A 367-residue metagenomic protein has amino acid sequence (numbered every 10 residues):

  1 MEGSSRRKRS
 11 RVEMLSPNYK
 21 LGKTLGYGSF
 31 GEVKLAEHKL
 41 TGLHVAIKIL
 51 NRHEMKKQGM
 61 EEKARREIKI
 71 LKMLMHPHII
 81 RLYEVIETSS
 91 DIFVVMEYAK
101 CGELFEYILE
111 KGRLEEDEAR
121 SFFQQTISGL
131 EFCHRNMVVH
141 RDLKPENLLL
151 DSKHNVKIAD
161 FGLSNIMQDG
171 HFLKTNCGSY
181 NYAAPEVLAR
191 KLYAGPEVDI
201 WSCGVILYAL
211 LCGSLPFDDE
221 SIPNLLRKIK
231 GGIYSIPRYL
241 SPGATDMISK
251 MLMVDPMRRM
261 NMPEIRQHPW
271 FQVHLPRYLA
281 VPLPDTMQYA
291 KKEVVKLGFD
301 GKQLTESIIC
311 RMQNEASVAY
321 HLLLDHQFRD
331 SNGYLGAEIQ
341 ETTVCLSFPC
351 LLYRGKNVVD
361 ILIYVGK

Functional and structural regions predicted by a protein language model:
E2-P276: Eukaryotic serine/threonine protein kinase catalytic domain
R7-S10, L21, D330, Y353-N357: Intrinsically disordered, low-complexity regulatory segments of nuclear proteins
R11, L82, Q267, A290-V295 (+2 more regions): Intrinsically disordered, low-complexity serine/threonine-rich regulatory regions of eukaryotic proteins
M257, N261-L346: C-terminal regulatory tails of eukaryotic serine/threonine kinases
S331-K367: Intrinsically disordered, low-complexity regulatory tails and linkers that flank structured modules
